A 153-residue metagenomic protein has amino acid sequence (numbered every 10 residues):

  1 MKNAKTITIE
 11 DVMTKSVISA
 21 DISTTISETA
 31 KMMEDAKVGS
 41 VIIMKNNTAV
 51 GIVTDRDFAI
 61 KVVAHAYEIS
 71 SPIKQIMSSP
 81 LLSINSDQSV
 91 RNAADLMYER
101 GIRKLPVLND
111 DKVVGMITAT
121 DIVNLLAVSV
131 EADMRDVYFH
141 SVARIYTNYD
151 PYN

Functional and structural regions predicted by a protein language model:
M1-N153: Tandem CBS (Cystathionine beta-synthase) repeat/Bateman regulatory domains
